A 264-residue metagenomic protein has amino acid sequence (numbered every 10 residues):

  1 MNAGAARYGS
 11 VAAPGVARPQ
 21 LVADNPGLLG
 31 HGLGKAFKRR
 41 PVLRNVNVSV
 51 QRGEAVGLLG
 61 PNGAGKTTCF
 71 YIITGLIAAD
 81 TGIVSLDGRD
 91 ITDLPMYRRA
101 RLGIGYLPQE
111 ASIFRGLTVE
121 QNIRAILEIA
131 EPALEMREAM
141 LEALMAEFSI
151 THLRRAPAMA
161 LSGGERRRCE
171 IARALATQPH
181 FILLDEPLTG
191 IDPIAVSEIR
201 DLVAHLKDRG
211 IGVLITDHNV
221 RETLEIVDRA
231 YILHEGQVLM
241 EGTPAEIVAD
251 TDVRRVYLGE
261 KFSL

Functional and structural regions predicted by a protein language model:
L59-P61: The feature captures the beta-strand-to-loop junction immediately N-terminal to the Walker
T74: Helix-to-loop junction immediately C-terminal to a conserved catalytic motif
D90-E110, L134-E138, P244, V248-D252: ABC ATPase NBD coupling module
E135-L153, D201-A204: Conserved ABC ATPase "signature" region
P157-L161, E165: Conserved ABC ATPase signature
Q178: Conserved catalytic motifs of ABC-family nucleotide-binding domains
I182-E186: Catalytic Walker B motif of ABC-type/P-loop ATPase nucleotide-binding domains
